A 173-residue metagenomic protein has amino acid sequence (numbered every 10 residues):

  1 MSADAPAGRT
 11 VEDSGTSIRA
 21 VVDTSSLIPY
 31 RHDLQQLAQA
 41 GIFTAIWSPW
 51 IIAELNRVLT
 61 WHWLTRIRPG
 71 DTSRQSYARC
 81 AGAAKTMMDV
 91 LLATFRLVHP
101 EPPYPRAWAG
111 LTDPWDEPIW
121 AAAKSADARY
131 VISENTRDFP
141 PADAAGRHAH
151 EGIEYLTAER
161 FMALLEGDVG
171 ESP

Functional and structural regions predicted by a protein language model:
M1-I52: Short, well-structured N-terminal submotif of metal-dependent ribonuclease cores
S2-D4, V90-V131: Active-site neighborhoods of divalent-metal-dependent phosphate/nucleic-acid chemistry enzymes
D4, D113, E117, K124 (+2 more regions): Acidic, PIN/NYN-like endoribonuclease modules and their adjacent C-terminal/linker elements
S26, I51, I119, R137-D138: Alpha-helix capping/helix-boundary segments
L34-L37, T60-W61, A145-H148: Short, glycine/charged-enriched secondary-structure capping and boundary segments
P49-P103: PIN-domain endoribonuclease scaffold, especially VapC-family toxins
A53-E54, Y104-G110, R160-E166: A short acidic, often aromatic-flanked loop/helix-cap motif at beta-alpha or helix-coil junctions that lines enzyme
